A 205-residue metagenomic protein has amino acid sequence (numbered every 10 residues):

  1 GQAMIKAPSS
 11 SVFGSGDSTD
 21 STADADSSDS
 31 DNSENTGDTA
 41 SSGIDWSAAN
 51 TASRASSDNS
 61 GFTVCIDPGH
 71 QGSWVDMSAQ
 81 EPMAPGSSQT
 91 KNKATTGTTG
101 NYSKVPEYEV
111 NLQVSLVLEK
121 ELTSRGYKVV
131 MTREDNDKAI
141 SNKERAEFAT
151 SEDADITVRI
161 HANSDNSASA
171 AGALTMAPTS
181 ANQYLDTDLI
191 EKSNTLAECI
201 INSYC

Functional and structural regions predicted by a protein language model:
A3-T63: N-terminal, intrinsically disordered, polar/charged segments of Gram-positive cell-envelope systems that serve as
D45-A146, E152: Active-site histidine-acidic residue metal-binding/catalytic motifs, centered on HxH/HExxH-like signatures
H70-S73, E107, D135-A139, A162-S167 (+2 more regions): Solvent-exposed loop/turn segments at secondary-structure junctions within structured extracellular/periplasmic domains
A84-Y102, D165-S193, C199: A short, glycine/acidic-enriched catalytic loop
E144-F148, G172-T175: Short low-complexity, flexible loop/linker segments enriched in glycine and/or proline with clustered acidic
D155: Conserved acidic residues
C199-C205: Catalytic cores of nucleophile-dependent amide-cleaving enzymes
